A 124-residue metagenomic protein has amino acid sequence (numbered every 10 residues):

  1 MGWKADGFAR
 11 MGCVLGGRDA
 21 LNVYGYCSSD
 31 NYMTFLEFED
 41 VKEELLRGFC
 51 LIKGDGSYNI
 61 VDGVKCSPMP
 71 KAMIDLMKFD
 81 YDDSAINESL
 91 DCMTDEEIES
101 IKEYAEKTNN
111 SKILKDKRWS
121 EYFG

Functional and structural regions predicted by a protein language model:
M1-P68, D75, F79-D80, S84-T108: Short gly/ser-rich loop at a beta-strand->alpha-helix junction or flexible surface loop bordering the NTP-binding
S100-G124: Structured mid-to-C-terminal alpha-helical surface segments
